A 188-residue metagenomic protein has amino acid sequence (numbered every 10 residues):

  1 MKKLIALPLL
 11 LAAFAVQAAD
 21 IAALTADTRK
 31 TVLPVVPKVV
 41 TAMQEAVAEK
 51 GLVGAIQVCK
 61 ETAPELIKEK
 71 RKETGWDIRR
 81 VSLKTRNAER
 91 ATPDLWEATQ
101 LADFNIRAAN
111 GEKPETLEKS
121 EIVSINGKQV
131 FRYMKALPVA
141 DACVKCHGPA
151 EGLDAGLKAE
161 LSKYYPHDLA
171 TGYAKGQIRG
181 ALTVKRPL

Functional and structural regions predicted by a protein language model:
M1-L4: Positively charged n-region of N-terminal signal peptides that target proteins for export
L9-L11: Gram-negative bacterial Sec-dependent N-terminal signal peptides
A13-A15: N-terminal signal peptide c-region/cleavage motif recognized by signal peptidases
A19-A140, G152-L188: Extracytoplasmic c-type cytochrome modules immediately beyond a signal peptide or single-pass transmembrane anchor
V144-E151: Detector for the c-type heme attachment site
